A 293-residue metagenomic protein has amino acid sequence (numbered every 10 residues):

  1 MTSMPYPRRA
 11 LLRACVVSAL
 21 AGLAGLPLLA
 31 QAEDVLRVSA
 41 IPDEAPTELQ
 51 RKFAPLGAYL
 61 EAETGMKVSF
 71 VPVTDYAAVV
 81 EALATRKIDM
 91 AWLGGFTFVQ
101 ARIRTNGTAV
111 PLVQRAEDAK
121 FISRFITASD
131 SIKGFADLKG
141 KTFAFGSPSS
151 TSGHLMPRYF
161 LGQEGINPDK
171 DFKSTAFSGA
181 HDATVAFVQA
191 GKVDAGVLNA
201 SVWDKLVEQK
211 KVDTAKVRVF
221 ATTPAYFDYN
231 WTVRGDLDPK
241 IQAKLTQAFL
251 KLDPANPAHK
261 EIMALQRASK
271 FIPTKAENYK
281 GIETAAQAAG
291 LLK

Functional and structural regions predicted by a protein language model:
T2-V17: N-terminal secretory signal peptides and thylakoid transit peptides that target proteins across membranes
A21-A30: C-terminal segment of classical bacterial N-terminal signal peptides
E33-A40, E44-P55, E61, D228 (+1 more regions): An extracytoplasmic/periplasmic, membrane-proximal ligand-sensing/linker region
E33-T97: Extracytoplasmic small-molecule ligand-binding "clamshell" domains of the periplasmic binding protein/Venus flytrap
D43-P46, R115-E117, I126-I132, S147-H154: Short coil/turn segments
A77-A91, R104-T105, A136-K139, A180-S201: Short helices/loops that flank or line small-molecule/ion binding pockets
E81-D137: Acidic, polar ligand-binding/catalytic clefts
S131, K141-K240: Pocket-lining segment of extracytoplasmic ligand-binding domains
